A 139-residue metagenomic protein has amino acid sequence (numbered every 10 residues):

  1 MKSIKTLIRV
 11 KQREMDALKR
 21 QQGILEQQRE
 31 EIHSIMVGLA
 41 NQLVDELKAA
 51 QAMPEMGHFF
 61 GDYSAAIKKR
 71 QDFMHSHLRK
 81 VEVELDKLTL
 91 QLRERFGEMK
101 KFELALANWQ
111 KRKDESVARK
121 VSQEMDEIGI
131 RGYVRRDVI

Functional and structural regions predicted by a protein language model:
M1-I139: Charge-rich amphipathic alpha-helical interaction elements
